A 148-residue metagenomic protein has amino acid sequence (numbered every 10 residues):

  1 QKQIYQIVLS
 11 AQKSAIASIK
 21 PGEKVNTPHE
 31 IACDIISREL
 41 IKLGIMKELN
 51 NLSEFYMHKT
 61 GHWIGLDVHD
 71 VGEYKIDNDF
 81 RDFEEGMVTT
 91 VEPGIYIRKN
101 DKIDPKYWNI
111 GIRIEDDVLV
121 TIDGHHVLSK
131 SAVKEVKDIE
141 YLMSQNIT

Functional and structural regions predicted by a protein language model:
Q1-T148: Active-site neighborhoods and metal-handling regions in enzymes and metal-associated proteins
